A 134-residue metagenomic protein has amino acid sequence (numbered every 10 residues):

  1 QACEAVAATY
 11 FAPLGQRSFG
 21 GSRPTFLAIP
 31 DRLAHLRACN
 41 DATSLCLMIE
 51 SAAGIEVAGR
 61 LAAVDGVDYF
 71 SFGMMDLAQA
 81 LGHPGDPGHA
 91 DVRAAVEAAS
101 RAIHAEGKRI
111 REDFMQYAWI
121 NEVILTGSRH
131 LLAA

Functional and structural regions predicted by a protein language model:
Q1-D65, M74-Q79: Conserved anion-binding
E4-G15, L36-D41, P87-E112: Alpha-helix-loop-beta-strand connector modules within alpha/beta enzyme cores
T9-F11, V64-Y69, M115, I120-V123: Glycine-enriched alpha-helix->loop->beta-strand junction motifs that scaffold or abut catalytic
G20-L27, T43, I49-A52, L81 (+1 more regions): C-terminal alpha-helical cap/extension of soluble enzyme domains
